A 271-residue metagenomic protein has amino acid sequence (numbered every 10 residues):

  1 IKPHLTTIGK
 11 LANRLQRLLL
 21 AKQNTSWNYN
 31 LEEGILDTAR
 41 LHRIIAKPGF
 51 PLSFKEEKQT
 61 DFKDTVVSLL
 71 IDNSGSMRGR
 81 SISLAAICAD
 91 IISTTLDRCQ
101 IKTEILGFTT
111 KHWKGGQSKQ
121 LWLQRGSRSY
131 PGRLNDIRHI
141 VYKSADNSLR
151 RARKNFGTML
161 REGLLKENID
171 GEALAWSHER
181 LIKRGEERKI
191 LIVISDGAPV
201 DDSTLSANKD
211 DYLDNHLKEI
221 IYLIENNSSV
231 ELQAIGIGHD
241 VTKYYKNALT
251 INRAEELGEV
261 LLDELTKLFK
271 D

Functional and structural regions predicted by a protein language model:
I1-D271: Acidic, glycine-rich A-domain
